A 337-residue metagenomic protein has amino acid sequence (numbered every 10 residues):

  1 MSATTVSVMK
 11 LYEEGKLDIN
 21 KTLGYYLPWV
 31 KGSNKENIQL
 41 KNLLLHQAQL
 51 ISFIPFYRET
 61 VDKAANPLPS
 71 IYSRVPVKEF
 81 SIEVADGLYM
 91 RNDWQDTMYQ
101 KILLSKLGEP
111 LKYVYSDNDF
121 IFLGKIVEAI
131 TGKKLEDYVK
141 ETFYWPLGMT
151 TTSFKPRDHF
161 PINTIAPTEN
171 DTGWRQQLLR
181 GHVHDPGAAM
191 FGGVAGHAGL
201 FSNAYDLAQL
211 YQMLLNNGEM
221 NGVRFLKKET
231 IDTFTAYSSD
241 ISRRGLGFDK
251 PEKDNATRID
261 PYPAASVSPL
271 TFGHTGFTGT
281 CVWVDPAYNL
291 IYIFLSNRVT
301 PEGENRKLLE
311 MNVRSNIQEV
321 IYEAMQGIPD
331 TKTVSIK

Functional and structural regions predicted by a protein language model:
M1-N20, F120-E128, L207-L210, L214 (+1 more regions): Active-site SXXK
G15-I19, K133, N216-R224, G327-I336: Surface-exposed helix-capping loop/turn segments at secondary-structure junctions
K16-D18, Y25, L178, D185 (+1 more regions): Short, conserved catalytic-motif segment at the N-terminal edge
I19, A85-D93, V282-D285, I291-L295: A short, well-structured edge-of-sheet supersecondary motif
I19-S33, P146: Short, glycine/proline-biased beta-turn/loop segments that scaffold the active-site neighborhood
K35-P269: Short, surface-exposed loop or secondary-structure junction motifs that flank catalytic or metal-binding residues
V223-E304, V320, I328-K337: Conserved SxxK-family serine transpeptidase/carboxypeptidase catalytic domain of penicillin-binding proteins
P301-V313: A short, polar/charged loop-to-alpha-helix boundary motif
